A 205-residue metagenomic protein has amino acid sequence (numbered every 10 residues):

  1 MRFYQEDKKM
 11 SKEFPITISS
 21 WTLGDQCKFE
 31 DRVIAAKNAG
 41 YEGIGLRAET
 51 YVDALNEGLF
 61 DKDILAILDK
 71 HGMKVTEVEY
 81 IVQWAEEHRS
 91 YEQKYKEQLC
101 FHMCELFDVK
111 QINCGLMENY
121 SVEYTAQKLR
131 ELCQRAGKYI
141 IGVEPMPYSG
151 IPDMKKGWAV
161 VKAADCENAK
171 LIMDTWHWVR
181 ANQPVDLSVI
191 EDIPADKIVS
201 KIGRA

Functional and structural regions predicted by a protein language model:
R2-V109, C166-K170, D196: N-terminal pre-domain/capping segments
G24-Q26, V179-P184: Short gly/ser/thr-rich secondary-structure transition/capping motifs
E30, I67-K74, W84-M173, V179-R180: Active-site acidic/histidine proton-transfer and metal-coordination neighborhood in alpha/beta enzyme cores
D153-M154, Q183-I190: Histidine/acidic-residue-rich catalytic or RNA/ligand-binding cores of hydrolases and nuclease-related proteins
I190-K197: Short, conserved loop/helix-junction motifs that constitute active-site signature segments in enzyme catalytic cores
A205: Conserved small/polar residues in nucleotide/adenosyl-binding loops
